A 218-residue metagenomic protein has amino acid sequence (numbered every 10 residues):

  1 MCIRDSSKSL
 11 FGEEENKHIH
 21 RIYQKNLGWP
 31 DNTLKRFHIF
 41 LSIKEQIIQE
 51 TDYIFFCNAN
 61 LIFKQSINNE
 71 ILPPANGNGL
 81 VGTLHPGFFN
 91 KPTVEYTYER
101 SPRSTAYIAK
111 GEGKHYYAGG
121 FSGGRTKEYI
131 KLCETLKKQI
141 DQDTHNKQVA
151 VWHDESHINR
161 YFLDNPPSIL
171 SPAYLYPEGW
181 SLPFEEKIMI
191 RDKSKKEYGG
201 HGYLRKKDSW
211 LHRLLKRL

Functional and structural regions predicted by a protein language model:
M1-S6: Conserved small/polar residues in nucleotide/adenosyl-binding loops
K8-H18, N69-A75, S181: Short loop/helix-cap segments at secondary-structure boundaries that form the rim of catalytic
S9-T51: Active-site-proximal specificity loops/subdomain of glycosyltransferases
T33, F37, L61, V151-S156: Conserved glycosyltransferase catalytic-site signature
E50-I62: Short beta-strand-to-loop acidic/aromatic patch adjacent to the donor-nucleotide binding site
F63-R103: Conserved donor-nucleotide/metal-binding helix-loop-beta segment in metal-dependent transferases, i.e., the alpha-helix
I108-K195: Catalytic core and acceptor-binding pocket of nucleotide-sugar-dependent glycosyltransferases
Y198-L218: Membrane-proximal basic amphipathic "stem/tether" segments
